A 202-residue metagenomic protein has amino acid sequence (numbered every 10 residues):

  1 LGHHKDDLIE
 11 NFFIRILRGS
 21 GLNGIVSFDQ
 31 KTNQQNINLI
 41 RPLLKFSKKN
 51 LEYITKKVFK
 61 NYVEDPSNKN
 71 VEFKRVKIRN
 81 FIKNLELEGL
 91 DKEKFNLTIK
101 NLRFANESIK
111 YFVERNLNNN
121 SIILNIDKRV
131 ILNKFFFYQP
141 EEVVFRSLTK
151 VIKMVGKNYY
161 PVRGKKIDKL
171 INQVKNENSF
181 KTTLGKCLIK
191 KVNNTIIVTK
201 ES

Functional and structural regions predicted by a protein language model:
G2, E10-K100, L132: Catalytic subdomain that performs nucleotidyl-dependent activation
T32-N36, V76, N80, L97-S202: AMP-forming adenylation/ATP pyrophosphatase catalytic core
